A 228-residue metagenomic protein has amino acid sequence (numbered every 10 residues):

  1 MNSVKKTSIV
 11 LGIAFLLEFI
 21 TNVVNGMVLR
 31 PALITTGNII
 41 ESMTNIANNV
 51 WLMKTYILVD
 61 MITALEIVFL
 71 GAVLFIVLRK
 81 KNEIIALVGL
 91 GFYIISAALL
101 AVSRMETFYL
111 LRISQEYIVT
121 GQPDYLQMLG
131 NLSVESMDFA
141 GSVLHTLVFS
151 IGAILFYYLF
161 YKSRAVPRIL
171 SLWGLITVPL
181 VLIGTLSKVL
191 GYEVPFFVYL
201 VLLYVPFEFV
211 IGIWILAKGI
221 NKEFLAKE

Functional and structural regions predicted by a protein language model:
M1-E228: Hydrophobic, aromatic-enriched alpha-helical segments typical of multi-pass transmembrane helices
